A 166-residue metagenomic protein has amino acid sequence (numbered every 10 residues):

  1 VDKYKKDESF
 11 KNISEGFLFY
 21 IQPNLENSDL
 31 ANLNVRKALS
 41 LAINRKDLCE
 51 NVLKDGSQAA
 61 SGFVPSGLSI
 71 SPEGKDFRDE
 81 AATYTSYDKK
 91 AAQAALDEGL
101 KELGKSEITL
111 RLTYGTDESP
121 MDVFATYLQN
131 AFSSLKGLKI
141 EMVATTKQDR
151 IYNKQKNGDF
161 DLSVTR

Functional and structural regions predicted by a protein language model:
V1-E26, E50-N51: Extracellular/periplasmic solute-recognition and catalytic clefts
D2, I21, L33, K37 (+9 more regions): Solvent-exposed, polar/charged alpha-helical surfaces in well-ordered, non-transmembrane soluble domains, broadly
I13, N24-L25, N51-L53, V64-G67 (+3 more regions): Active-site-proximal beta-strand/loop segments in catalytic clefts of secreted hydrolases
G16-L18, A59, E107: Extracytoplasmic
N24-S28, V35-A38, F77-T85, Y114-E118 (+1 more regions): Second-shell loop/turn segments in exported
E26, L30-I70, P120-F124: Periplasmic-binding protein-like
A59-G99, E118-M121: Structural transition elements
D97-R166: Ligand/substrate-recognition segments at binding pockets and active sites
